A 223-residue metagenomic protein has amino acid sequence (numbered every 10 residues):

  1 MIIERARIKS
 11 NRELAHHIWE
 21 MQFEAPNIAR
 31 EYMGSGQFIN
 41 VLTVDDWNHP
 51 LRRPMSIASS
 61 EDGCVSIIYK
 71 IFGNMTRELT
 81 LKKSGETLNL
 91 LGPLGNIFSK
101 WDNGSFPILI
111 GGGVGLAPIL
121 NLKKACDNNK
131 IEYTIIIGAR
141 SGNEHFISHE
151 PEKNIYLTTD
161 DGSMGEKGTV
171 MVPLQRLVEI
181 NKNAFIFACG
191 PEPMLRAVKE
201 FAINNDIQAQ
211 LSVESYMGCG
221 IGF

Functional and structural regions predicted by a protein language model:
I2-S84: Ferredoxin-reductase
N74-G218: FNR/FR-type flavoprotein reductase catalytic core
C219-F223: Cysteine-cluster motifs in flexible loop/terminal segments that predominantly coordinate metals
